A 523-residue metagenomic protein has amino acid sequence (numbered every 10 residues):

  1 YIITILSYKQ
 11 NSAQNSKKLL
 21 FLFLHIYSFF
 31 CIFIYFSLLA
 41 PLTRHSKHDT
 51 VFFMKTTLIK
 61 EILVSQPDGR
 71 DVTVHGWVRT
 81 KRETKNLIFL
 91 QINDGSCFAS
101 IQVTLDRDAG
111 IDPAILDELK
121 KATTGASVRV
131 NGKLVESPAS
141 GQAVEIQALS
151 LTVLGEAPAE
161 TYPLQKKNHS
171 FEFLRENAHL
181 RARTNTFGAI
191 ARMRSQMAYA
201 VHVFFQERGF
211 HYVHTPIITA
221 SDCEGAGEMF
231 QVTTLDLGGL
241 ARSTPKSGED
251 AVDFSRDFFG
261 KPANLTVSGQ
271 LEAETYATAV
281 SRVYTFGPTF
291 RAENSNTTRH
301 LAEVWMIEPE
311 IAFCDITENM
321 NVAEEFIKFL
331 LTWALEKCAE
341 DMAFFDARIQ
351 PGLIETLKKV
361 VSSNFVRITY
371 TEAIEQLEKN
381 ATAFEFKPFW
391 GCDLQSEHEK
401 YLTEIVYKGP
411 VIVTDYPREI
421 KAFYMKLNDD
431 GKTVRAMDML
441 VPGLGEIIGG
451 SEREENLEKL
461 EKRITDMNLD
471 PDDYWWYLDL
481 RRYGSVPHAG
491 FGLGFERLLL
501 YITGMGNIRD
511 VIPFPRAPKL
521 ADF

Functional and structural regions predicted by a protein language model:
Y1-S7, K18-A40: Hydrophobic alpha-helical signal peptides and transmembrane signal-/tail-anchor segments that drive secretory-pathway
N11-K17: Short, charge-rich patches within N-terminal targeting peptides
A13, I26, S46-D49: Short hydrophobic alpha-helical segments enriched in small aliphatic residues
K55-A312: Class II aminoacyl-tRNA synthetase-like tRNA-binding/catalytic domains
W77, A122, Q196-R208, S268-L271 (+14 more regions): Generic, well-ordered alpha-helical scaffold segments in large soluble proteins
F187, A191, P216, F258 (+8 more regions): Hydrophobic alpha-helical scaffolding
D222-F254, E325-V441, D466-V486: Metal-assisted phosphate- and nucleotidyl-transfer catalytic regions
G260, N264, E272, A277-P288 (+3 more regions): TRNA-recognition modules of translation machinery and tRNA-sensing kinases, especially anticodon-binding
